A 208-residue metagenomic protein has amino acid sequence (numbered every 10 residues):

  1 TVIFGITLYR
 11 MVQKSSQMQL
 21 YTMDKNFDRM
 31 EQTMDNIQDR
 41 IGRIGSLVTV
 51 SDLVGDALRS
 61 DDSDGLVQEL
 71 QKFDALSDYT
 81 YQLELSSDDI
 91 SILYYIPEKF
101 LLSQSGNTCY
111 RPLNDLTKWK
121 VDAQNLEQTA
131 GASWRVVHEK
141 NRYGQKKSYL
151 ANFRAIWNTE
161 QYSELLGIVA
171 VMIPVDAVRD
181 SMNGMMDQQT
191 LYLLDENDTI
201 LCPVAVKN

Functional and structural regions predicted by a protein language model:
T1-D62: Juxtamembrane extracytoplasmic/periplasmic/luminal helical "stalk" adjacent to the first N-terminal
T1-M11, S15, G131-W134, L191 (+2 more regions): Short intrinsically disordered, low-complexity coil segments enriched in acidic
D24, G42, S77-T80, K120 (+3 more regions): Extracytoplasmic/secreted envelope proteins and their assembly/folding machinery, especially bacterial periplasmic
M30-Q38, L101-R111, Q145, S181-T199: N-terminal short leaders/motifs
D39-A75, Y94-C109: Extracellular/periplasmic ligand-binding regions of membrane signal-transduction receptors
F73-D88, W157-P203, K207: Solvent-exposed, extracytoplasmic
L85-D88, Y94-M172: Extracytoplasmic/periplasmic ligand-binding sensor regions of membrane-associated signaling proteins
